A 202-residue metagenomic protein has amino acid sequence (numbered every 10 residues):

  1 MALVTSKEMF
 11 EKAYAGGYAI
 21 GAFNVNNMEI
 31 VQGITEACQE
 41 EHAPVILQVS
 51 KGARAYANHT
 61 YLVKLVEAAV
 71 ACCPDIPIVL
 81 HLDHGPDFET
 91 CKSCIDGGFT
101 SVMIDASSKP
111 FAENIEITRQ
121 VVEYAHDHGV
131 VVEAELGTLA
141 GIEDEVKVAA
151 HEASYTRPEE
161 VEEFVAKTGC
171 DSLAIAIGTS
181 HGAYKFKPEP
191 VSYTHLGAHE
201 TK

Functional and structural regions predicted by a protein language model:
M1-I20: N-terminal amphipathic alpha-helix/helix-capping segment at the start of soluble metabolic enzymes
I20-F23, V45-S50, V102: Divalent metal-dependent hydrolysis catalytic cores, especially in the metallo-beta-lactamase
A22, N26, V79-L82, V102-P110: Catalytic beta/alpha-barrel core
M28-V45, L65-A68, C72-C73, D87-I104 (+3 more regions): Alpha/beta enzyme core
G85, F111-E116: Glycine-rich anion/phosphate-binding loops
T118-V122: C-terminal helical cap(s) of enzyme catalytic domains, especially alpha/beta-barrels
H195-A198, K202: Single conserved hydrophobic/aromatic residue that forms the stacking wall/gate of nucleotide- or nucleobase-binding
